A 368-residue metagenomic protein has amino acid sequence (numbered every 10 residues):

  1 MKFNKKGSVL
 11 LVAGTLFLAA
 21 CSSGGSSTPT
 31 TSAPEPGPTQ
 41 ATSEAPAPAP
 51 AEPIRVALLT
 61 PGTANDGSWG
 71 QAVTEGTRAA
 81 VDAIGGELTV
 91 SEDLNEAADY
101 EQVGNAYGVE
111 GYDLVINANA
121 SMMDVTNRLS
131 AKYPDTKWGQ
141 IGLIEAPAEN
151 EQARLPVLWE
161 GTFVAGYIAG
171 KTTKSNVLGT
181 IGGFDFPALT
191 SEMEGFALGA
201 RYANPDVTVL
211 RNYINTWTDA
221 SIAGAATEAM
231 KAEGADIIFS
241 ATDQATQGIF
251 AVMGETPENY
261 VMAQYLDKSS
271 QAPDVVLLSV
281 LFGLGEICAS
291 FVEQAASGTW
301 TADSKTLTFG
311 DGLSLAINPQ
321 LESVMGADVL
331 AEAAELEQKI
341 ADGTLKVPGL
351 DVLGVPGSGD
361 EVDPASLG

Functional and structural regions predicted by a protein language model:
M1-L11: Bacterial N-terminal signal peptides that target proteins for export
F3-K5, S22-G25: N-terminal helix-turn-helix DNA-binding module of bacterial transcription factors
F17-A20: C-terminal motif of bacterial Sec signal peptides marking the signal peptidase cleavage site
S23, T28, A33-G368: A residue-level marker of the well-folded mature domains of exported/periplasmic proteins
